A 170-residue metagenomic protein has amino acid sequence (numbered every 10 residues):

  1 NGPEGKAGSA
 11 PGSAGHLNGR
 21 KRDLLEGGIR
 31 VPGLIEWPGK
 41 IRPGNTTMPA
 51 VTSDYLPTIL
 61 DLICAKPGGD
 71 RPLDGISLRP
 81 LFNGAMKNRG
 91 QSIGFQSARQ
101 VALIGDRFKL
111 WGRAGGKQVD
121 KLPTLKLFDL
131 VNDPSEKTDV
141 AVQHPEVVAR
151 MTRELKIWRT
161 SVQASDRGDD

Functional and structural regions predicted by a protein language model:
P3-E26, K40-R42, M48, S53-L130 (+1 more regions): C-terminal cap/loop subdomain of S1 sulfatases and analogous C-terminal strand-loop tails that border
E4, T138-E146: Active-site-proximal N-terminal segment of extracellular/periplasmic enzymes that hydrolyze or transfer
G33-I35: Short glycine- and hydrophobic/aromatic-rich loop-to-beta-strand nucleating segment in the catalytic cores
T58, E136-D139: A general alpha-helix detector
D133: Intrinsically disordered, low-complexity polar regions and short flexible loop motifs
Q143-I157: A non-catalytic, amphipathic alpha-helix used as a structural packing/dimerization or gating element in enzyme scaffolds
